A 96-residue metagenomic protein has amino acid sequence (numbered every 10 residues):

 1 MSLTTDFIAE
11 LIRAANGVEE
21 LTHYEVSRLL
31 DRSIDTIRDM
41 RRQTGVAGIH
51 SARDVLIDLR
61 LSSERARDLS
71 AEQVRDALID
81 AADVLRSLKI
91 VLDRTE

Functional and structural regions predicted by a protein language model:
M1-T36: Short terminal alpha-helical segments
D6-E10, E25, S51, D58 (+1 more regions): Exposed alpha-helical structural elements
F7, V26-L29, T36, Q43 (+3 more regions): Heptad-repeat coiled-coil/leucine-zipper oligomerization helices
I12, L30, L59-R60, L78-I79: Hydrophobic alpha-helical segments
E19-S27, G45-I49, R67-R75: Charged, low-complexity interaction regions
S33, I37-A47, A81, L88 (+1 more regions): Long, hydrophobic or amphipathic alpha-helical segments
Q43-S62: Short, charged early-sequence alpha-helical segments and their helix-coil boundaries
A66-E96: Amphipathic alpha-helical binding modules
